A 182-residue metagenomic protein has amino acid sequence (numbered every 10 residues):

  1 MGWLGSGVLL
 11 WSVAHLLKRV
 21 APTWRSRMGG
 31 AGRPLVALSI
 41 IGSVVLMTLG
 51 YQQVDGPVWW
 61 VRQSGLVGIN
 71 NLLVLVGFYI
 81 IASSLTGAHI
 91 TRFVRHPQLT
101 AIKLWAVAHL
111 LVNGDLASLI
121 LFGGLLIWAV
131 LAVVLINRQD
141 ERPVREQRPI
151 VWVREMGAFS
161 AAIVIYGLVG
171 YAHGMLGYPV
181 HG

Functional and structural regions predicted by a protein language model:
M1-R95, T100-G182: Membrane-anchoring alpha-helices and their flanking helix-loop junctions
